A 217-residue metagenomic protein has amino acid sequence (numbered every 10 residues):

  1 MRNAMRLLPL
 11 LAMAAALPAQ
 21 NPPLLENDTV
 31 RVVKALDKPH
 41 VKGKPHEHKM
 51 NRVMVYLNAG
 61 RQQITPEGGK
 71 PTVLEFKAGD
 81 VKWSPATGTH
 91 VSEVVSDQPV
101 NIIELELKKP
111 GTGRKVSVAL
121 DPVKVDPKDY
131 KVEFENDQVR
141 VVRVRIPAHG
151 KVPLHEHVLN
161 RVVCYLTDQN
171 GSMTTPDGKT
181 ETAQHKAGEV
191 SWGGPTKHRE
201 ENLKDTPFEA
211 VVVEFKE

Functional and structural regions predicted by a protein language model:
M1-P9: Bacterial N-terminal signal peptides that target proteins for export
L8-A19: Hydrophobic h-region of N-terminal signal peptides that target proteins for export in Gram-negative bacteria
N21-P45, K49-V55, L105, K124-L154 (+2 more regions): A short glycine-rich, His/Asp/Glu-containing loop-to-beta-strand
L25-T29, P66-A86, D177-P195: Short acidic-glycine-tyrosine-enriched beta hairpin
A35, G43-H48, T65-P66, V73-L74 (+6 more regions): Short histidine-centered beta-strand/loop micro-motifs that create catalytic or ligand/metal-coordination sites
K42-G43, G60-I64, V81, V152 (+2 more regions): Short beta-strand segments in beta-sandwich/barrel cores
K49-E67, H157-D177: Glycine- and acidic-residue-biased ligand/ion/polar-headgroup-sensing regions
N51, A59, A86-K108, N160 (+2 more regions): Ligand-binding loop in jelly-roll beta-barrel domains
